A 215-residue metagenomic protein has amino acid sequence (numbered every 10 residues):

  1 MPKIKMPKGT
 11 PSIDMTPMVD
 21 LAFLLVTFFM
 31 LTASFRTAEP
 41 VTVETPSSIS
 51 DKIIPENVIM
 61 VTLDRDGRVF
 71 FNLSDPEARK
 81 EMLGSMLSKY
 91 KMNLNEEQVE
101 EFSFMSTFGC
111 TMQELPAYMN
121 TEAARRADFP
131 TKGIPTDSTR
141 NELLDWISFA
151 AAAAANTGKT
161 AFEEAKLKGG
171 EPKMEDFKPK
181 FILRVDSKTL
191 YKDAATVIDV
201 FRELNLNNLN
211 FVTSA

Functional and structural regions predicted by a protein language model:
K3-P40: Hydrophobic single transmembrane helices highlighted by the model
R36-A215: Long, low-hydrophobicity, acidic/polar, solvent-exposed interaction domains
